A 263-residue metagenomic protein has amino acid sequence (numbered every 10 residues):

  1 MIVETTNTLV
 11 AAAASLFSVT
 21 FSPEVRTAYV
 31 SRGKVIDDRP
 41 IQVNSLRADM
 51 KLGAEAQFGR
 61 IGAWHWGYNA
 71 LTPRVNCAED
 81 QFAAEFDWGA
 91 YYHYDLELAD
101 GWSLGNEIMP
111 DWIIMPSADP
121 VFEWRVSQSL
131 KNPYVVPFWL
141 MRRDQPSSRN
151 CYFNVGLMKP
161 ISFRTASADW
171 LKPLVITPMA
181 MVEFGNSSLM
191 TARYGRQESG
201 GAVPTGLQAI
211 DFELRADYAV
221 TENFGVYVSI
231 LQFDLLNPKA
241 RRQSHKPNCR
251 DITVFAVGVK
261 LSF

Functional and structural regions predicted by a protein language model:
I2-V3, L9, A13-P73, A90 (+2 more regions): Short glycine/proline- and aromatic-enriched beta-strand/turn motifs that initiate or cap beta-hairpins
L9-S18, K51-G62, D80, D95-G105 (+3 more regions): Short loop/turn motifs that connect adjacent beta-strands in outer-membrane beta-barrel proteins
F17, D38-A48, F82-W88, L104 (+5 more regions): Residues that define the transmembrane beta-barrel architecture of outer-membrane proteins
F21-P23, I61-H65, A90, N106-P110 (+7 more regions): Membrane-embedded beta-strand positions of outer-membrane beta-barrel proteins
V25-S31, F58, H65-L71, Y94 (+7 more regions): Transmembrane beta-strands of outer-membrane beta-barrel pores
S45, G53-Q57, R142-D251, G258-F263: Outer-membrane beta-barrel transmembrane domain signature
A56-A118, L236-A240: Surface-exposed loop and membrane-interface regions of Gram-negative outer-membrane beta-barrel proteins
G105-L130, G156, F163-D169: Short secondary-structure boundary segments
